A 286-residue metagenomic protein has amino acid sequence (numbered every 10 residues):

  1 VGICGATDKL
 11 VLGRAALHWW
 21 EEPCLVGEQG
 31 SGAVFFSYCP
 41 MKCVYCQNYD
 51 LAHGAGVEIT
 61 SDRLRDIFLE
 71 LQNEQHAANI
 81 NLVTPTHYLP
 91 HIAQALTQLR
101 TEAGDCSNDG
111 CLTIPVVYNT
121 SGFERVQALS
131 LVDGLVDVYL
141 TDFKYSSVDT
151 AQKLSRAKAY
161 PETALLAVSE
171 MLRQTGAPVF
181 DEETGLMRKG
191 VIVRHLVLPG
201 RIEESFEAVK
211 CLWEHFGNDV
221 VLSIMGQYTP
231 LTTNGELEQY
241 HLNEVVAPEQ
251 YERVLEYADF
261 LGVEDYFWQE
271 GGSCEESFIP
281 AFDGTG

Functional and structural regions predicted by a protein language model:
V1, L172, G176-G286: Auxiliary Fe-S-binding modules of radical SAM enzymes
G2-G134, V138, V148: Conserved Radical SAM active-site core
G32, I80, V116-Y118, Y139-T141 (+3 more regions): Hydrophobic faces of well-ordered beta-strands that scaffold small-molecule active sites in alpha/beta enzyme cores
D50-A55, K153-K158, L237-V245: Short glycine-enriched, charge-decorated loop/helix-capping segments at active-site entrances that position
H76-A95, K153, A159, S169 (+1 more regions): Conserved glycine-rich "GG(E/T)P / GGGxP" loop and the immediately following alpha-helix in the radical SAM core
L89, G122-R125, F143-P161, V191-V193 (+2 more regions): Conserved radical SAM core fold
D133-V148, V221-Q227: Non-cysteine beta-strand/loop elements that form the S-adenosyl-L-methionine
Q152-T184: Anionic-ligand binding region
